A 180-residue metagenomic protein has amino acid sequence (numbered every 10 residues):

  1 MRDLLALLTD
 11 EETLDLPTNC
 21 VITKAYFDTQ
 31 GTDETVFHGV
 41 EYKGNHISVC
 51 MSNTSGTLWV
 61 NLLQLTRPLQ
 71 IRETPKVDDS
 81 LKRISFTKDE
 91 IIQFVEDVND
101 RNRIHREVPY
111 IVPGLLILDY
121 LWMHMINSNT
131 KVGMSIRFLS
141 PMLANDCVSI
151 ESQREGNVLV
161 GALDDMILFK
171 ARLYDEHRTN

Functional and structural regions predicted by a protein language model:
M1-Q30, T66-K131: Hot-dog-fold acyl-thioester-processing enzymes
R2-D3, L14-K82, M142-N145, E151-N180: HotDog/MaoC-like acyl-thioester-processing domains
F94, E107, Y120, R137-L139 (+2 more regions): Broad hydrophobic/π-residue packing in well-ordered secondary structure
M125-S149: A conserved acidic, glycine/proline-rich C-terminal tail/linker
